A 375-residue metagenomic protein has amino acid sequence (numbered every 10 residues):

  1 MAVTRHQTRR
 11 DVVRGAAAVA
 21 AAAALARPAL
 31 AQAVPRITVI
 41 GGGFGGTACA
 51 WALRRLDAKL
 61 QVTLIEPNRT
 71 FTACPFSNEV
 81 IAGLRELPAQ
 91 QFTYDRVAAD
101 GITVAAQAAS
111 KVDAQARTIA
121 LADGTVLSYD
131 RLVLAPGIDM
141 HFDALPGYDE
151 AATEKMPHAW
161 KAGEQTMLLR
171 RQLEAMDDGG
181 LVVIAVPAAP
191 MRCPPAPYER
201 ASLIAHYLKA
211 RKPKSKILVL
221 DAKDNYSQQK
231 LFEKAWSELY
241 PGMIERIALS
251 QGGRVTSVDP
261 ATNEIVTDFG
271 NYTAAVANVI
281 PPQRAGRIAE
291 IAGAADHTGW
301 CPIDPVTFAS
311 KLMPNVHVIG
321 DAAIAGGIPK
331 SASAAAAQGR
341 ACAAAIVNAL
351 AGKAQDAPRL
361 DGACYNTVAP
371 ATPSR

Functional and structural regions predicted by a protein language model:
M1-A20: N-terminal secretory signal peptides and thylakoid transit peptides that target proteins across membranes
A16, P136-G137, V186, F269 (+1 more regions): Glycine-rich, N-terminal phosphate-binding loop of Rossmann-like dinucleotide-binding domains
R27-A31: Sec/Tat signal peptide C-region and signal peptidase I cleavage site
Q32-T103, A188-K230: Beta1-alpha1 glycine-rich phosphate/pyrophosphate-binding loop at the start of Rossmann-like nucleotide-binding domains
D100-K111, L127, H206-G299, A354: A Rossmann-like FAD-binding core segment of flavoenzymes
P136-R211: Glycine-rich dinucleotide-binding loop and its adjacent helix/turn
E150-D178, Y272-A337, N348: FAD-site-proximal beta/loop scaffold in flavoenzymes
I346-R375: C-terminal, flexible cofactor-proximal segment of oxidoreductases
